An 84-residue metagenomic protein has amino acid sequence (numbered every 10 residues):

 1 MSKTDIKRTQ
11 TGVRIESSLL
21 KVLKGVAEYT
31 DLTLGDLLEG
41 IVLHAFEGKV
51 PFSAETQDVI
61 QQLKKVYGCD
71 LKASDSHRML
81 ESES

Functional and structural regions predicted by a protein language model:
M1-Q10: Short, charged/polar N-terminal "headpieces" of proteins
T9-L23: Short amphipathic alpha-helix starts
A27: The alpha-helix within a helix-turn-helix
T30-Q57: Short, basic amphipathic alpha-helical segments that act as recognition/interaction helices in nucleic-acid-binding
E47-S84: Short, positively charged interaction helices/loops
